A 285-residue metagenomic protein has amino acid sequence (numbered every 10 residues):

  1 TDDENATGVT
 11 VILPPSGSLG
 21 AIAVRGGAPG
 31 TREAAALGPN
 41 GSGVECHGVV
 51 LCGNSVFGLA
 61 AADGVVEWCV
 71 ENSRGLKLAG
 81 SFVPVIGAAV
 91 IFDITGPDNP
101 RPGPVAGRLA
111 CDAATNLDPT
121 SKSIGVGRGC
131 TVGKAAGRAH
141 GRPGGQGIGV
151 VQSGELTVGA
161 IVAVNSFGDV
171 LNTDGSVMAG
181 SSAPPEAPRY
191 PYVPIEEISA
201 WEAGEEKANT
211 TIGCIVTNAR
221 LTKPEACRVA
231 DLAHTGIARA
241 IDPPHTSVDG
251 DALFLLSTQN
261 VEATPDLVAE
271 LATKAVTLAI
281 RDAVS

Functional and structural regions predicted by a protein language model:
T1-V56, A60, E71-S285: A structural signal for small-residue-enriched, beta-sheet-centric alpha/beta enzyme cores and oligomeric scaffold folds
G64-C69: Active-site-adjacent structural elements in enzyme catalytic domains
